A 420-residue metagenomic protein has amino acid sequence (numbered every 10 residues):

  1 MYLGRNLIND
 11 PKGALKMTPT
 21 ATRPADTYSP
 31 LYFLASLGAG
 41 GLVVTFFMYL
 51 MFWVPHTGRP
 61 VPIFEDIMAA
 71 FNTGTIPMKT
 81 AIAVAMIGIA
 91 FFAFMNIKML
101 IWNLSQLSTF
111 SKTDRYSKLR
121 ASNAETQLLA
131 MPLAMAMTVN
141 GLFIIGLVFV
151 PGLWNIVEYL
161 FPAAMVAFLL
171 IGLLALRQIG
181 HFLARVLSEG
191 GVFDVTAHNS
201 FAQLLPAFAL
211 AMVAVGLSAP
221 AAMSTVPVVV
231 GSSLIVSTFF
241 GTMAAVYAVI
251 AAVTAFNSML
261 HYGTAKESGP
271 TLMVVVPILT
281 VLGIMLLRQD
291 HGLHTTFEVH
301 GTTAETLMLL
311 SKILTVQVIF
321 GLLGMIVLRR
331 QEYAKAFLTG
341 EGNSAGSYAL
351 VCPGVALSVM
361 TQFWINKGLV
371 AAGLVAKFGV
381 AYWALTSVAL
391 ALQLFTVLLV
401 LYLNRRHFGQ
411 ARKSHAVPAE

Functional and structural regions predicted by a protein language model:
M1-D26: Short, Lys/Arg-rich, polar N-terminal cytosolic tail immediately upstream of the first transmembrane signal-anchor
I8, T339-Y348, H407-E420: Short, highly charged, low-complexity non-transmembrane loops/tails of multi-pass membrane proteins
D10-T18, R59-T73, S108-S111: Membrane-proximal N-terminal segments immediately preceding the first transmembrane helix
A25-L31, E65-A85, S117-A121, V150-A163 (+3 more regions): Membrane-interface segments at the starts/ends of alpha-helical transmembrane spans
S29-P55, I63-A70, I82-S108, E125-I145 (+7 more regions): Hydrophobic cores of alpha-helical transmembrane segments in multi-pass integral membrane proteins
L104-A121, G190, F408-V417: Flexible loop linkers connecting adjacent transmembrane helices in multi-pass alpha-helical membrane transporters
S111-L128, F143-P206, A221-G241, N257-P270: Membrane-interface helix-loop-helix junctions at boundaries between adjacent transmembrane segments
H261-T264, G324-G342: Alpha-helical transmembrane segments
